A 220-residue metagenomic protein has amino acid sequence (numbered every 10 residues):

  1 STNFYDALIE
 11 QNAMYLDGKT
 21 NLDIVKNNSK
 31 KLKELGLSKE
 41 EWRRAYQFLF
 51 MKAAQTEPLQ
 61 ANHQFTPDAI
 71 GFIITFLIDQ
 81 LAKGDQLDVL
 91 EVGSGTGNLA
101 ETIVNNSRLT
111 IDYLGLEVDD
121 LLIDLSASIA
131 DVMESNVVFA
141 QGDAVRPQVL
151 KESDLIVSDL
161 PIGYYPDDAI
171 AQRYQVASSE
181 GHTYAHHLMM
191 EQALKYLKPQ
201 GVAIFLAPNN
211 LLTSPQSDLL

Functional and structural regions predicted by a protein language model:
S1-A54: A short N-terminal interaction module
G84-G95: Conserved class I S-adenosyl-L-methionine
T96-L109: Conserved SAM-binding loop of SAM-dependent methyltransferases across substrates and taxa, primarily the Class I
D112-E117: Conserved SAM-binding motif I beta-strand of class I
S126-A127: Conserved SAM-binding loop
R146-V157: A short acidic, Gly/Pro-enriched loop at the edge of an enzyme's catalytic core that lines a small-molecule cofactor
D159-M189, N210: Mobile active-site "lid"/loop adjacent to the S-adenosyl-L-methionine
H182-L220: Conserved Class I SAM-dependent methyltransferase catalytic core
